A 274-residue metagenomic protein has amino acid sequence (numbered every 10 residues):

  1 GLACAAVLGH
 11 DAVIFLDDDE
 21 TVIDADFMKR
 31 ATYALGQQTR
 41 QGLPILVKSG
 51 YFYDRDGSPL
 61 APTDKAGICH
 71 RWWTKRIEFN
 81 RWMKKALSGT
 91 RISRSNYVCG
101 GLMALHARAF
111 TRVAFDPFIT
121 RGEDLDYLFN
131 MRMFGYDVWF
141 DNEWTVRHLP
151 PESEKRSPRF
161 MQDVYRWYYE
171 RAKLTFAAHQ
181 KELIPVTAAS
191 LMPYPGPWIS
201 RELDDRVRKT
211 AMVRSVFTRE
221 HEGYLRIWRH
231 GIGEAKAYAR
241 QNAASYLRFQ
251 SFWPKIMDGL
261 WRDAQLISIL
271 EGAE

Functional and structural regions predicted by a protein language model:
G1-A12: Active-site nucleotide-sugar/metal-binding loop of Leloir-type enzymes
H10-T21: Short beta-strand-to-loop acidic/aromatic patch adjacent to the donor-nucleotide binding site
A25-V47: Conserved donor-nucleotide/metal-binding helix-loop-beta segment in metal-dependent transferases, i.e., the alpha-helix
G42-G67: Short beta-strand-to-loop element that shapes/binds the nucleotide-sugar donor at the catalytic cleft/hinge
K84-A104: A recurrent flexible, glycine/aromatic-enriched loop bordering the glycosyltransferase active site that acts as
T120-Y127: Acidic donor-binding loop at a coil-to-helix junction in glycosyltransferase catalytic cores that engages
V138-P150, F160-Q162: Catalytic beta-strand/loop signature of glycosyltransferases that borders the donor
V164-E274: Terminal low-complexity segments of carbohydrate-biosynthetic enzymes
